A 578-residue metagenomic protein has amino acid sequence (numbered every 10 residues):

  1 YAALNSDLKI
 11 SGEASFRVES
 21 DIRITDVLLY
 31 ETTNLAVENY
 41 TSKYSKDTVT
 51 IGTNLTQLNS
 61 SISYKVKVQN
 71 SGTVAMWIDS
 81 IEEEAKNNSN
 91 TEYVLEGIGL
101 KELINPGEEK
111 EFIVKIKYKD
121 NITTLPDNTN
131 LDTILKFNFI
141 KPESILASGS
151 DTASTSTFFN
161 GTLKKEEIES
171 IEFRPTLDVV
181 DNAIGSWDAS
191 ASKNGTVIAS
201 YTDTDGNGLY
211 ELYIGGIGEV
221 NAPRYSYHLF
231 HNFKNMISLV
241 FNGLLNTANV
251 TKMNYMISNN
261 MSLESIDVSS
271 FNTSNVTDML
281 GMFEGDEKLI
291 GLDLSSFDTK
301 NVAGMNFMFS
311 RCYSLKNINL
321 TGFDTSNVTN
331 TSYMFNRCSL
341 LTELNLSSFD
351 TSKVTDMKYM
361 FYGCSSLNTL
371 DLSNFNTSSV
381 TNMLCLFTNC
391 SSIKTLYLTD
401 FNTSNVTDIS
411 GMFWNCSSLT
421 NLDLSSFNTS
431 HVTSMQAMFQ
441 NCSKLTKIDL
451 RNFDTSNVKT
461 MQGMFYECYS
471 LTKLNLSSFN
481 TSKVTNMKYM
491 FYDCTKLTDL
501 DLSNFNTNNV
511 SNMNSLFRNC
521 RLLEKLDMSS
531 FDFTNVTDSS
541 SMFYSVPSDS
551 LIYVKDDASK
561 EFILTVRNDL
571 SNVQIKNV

Functional and structural regions predicted by a protein language model:
Y1-K43, T129-L131, K136-E143: Short, polar/proline-rich extracytoplasmic segments that appear immediately after membrane translocation
A2, S6, Q57-W77, P106-P142 (+2 more regions): C-terminal, structured domain-capping segment
V18, S71-S89: Short acidic, flexible loop segments centered on an aromatic residue
E31-I78: Extracytoplasmic/periplasmic/luminal assembly and interaction segments in envelope/secretory/respiratory proteins
T32, E82-N88, A558-E561: Short, solvent-exposed aromatic-acidic interface loops
I51-L55, I98-I104: Beta-strand-rich interaction surfaces with strong enrichment in secreted/lumenal proteins
N87-G99: Short beta-strand and strand-turn-strand segments in soluble, beta-rich domains
P142-V578: Negatively charged
